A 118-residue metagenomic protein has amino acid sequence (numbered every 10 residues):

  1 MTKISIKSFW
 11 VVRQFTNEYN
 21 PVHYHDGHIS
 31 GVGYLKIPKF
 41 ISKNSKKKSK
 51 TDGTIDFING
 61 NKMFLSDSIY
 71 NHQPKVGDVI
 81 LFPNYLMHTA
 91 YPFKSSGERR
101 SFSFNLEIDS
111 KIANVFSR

Functional and structural regions predicted by a protein language model:
K7-L81, Y91, G97-E98, I108 (+1 more regions): Catalytic core of non-heme Fe(II) oxygenases with the double-stranded beta-helix
L86-T89: Short, charged beta-turn/beta-strand-edge "cap" motif at the junction between a beta-strand and an adjacent loop
